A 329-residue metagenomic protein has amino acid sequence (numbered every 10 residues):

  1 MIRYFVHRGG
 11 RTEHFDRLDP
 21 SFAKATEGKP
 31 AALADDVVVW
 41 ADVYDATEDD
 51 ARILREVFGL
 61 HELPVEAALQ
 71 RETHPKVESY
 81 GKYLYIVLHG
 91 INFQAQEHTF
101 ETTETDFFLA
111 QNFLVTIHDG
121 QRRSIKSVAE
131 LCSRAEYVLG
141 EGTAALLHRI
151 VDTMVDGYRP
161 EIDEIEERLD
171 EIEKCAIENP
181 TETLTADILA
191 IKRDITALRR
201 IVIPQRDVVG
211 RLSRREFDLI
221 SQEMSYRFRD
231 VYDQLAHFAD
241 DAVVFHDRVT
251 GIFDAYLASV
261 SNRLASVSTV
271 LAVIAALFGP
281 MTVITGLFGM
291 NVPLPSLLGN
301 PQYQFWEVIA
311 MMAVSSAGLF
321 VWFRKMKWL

Functional and structural regions predicted by a protein language model:
M1-D230, Q234-A239, V244, Q304 (+1 more regions): Peripheral, non-transmembrane regulatory/ligand-interaction domains of membrane transport proteins
D233-L329: Hydrophobic alpha-helical transmembrane segments and their immediately adjacent juxtamembrane loops
